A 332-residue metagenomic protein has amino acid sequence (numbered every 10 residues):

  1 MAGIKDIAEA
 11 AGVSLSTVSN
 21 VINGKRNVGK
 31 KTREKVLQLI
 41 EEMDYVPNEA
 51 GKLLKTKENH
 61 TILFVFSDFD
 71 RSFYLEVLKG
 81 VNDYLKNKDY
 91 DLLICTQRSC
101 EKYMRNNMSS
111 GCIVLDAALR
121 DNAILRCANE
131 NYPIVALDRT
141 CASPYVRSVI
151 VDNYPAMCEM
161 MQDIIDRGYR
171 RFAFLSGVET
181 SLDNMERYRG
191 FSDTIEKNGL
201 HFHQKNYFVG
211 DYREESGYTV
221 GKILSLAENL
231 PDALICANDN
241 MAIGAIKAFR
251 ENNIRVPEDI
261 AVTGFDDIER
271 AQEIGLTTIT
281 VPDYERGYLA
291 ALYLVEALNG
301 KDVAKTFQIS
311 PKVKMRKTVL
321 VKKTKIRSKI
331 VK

Functional and structural regions predicted by a protein language model:
M1-E58, F73, R189, K323 (+2 more regions): N-terminal helix-turn-helix DNA-binding module of bacterial transcription factors
A2, K57-Q162, D166, L226: Alpha-helical recognition/docking segments in bacterial nutrient-uptake and carbohydrate-utilization systems
L39, G80-Y84, R126, E186-N198 (+1 more regions): Alpha-helical structural signal in soluble globular domains
L63, S109-L115, A173-L175, Y207 (+2 more regions): Periplasmic-binding protein-like
F66-E76, T96-C100, V149-E159, L175-V220 (+4 more regions): Hinge/beta->alpha junction and helix N-cap segments in small-molecule ligand-binding domains
K222-K332: Flexible loop/turn connectors
